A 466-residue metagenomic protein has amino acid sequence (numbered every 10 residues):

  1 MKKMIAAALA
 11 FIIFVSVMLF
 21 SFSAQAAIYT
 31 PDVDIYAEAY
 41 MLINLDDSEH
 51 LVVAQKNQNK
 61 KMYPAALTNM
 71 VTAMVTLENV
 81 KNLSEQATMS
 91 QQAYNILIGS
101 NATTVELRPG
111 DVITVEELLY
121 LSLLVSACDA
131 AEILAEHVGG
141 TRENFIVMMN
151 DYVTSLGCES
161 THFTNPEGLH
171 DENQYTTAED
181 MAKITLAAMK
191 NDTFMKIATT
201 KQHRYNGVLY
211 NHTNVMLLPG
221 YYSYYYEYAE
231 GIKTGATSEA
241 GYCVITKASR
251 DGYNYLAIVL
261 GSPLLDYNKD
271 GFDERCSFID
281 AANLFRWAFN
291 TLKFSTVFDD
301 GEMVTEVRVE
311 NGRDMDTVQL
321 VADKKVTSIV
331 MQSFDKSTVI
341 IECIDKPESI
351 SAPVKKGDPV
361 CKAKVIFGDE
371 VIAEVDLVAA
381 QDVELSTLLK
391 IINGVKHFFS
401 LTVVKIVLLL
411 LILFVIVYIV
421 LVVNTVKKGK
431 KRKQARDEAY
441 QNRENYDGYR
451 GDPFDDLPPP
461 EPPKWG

Functional and structural regions predicted by a protein language model:
M1, S23-A24: Intrinsically disordered, low-complexity Ser/Thr/Pro-rich tracts
M1-A10: Positively charged n-region of N-terminal signal peptides that target proteins for export
F14-S23: C-terminal segment of classical bacterial N-terminal signal peptides
F20, V138-T141, V423-K427: Membrane-interface elements of multi-pass transporters and channels
A24-E179, K183-D192: Active-site-adjacent loops and short helices of periplasmic peptidoglycan-processing enzymes
C158-E159, H170-R436: Domain-terminus/edge residues, biased toward the C-terminal soluble/receptor-binding domains of extracytoplasmic
K427-G466: Cytoplasmic C-terminal tails of single-pass
